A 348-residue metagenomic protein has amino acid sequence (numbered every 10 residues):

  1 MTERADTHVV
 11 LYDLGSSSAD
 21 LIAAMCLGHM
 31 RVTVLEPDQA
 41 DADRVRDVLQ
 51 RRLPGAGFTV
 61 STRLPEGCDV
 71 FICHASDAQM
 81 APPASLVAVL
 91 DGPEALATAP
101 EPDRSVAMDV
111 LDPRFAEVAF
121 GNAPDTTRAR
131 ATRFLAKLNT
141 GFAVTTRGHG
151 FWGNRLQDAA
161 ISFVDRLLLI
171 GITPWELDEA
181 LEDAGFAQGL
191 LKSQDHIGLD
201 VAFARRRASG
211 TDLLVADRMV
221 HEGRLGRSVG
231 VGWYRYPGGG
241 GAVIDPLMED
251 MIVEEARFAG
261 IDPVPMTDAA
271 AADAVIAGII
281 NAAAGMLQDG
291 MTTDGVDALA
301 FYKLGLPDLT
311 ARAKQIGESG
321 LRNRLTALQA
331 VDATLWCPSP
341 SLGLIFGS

Functional and structural regions predicted by a protein language model:
M1-S348: N-terminal glycine-rich phosphate-binding loop for ADP-containing cofactors
